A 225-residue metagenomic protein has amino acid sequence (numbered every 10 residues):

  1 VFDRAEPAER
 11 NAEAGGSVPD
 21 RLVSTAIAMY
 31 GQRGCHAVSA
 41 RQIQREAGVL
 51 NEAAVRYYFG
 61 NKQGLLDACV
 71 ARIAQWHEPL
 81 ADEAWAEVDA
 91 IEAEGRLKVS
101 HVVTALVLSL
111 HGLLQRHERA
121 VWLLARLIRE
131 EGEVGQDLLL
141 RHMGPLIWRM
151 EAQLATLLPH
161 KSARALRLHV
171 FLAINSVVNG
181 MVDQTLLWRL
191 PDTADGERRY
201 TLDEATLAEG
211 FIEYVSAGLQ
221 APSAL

Functional and structural regions predicted by a protein language model:
V1-S17, A28, W85, D89 (+1 more regions): N-terminal intrinsically disordered/low-complexity leader segments
F2-D3, G112, G144-L225: C-terminal peripheral helix-coil segments that are non-catalytic and often amphipathic
V18-I27, I43, C69-I73, H77-A81: Generic hydrophobic, amphipathic alpha-helix propensity
R21, H101-A105, R119-R126, L168-S176 (+2 more regions): Amphipathic alpha-helical interaction segments
M29, H36-G64, A68-R72: Helix-turn-helix
D82-E118, V170: Hydrophobic alpha-helical connector segments
H101, R119-W122, G132-L158: Amphipathic alpha-helical packing segments from all-alpha helical-bundle domains
A105-Q115, L123-G132, T156: Helix-loop "lid/cap" segments that line or gate small-molecule binding pockets
